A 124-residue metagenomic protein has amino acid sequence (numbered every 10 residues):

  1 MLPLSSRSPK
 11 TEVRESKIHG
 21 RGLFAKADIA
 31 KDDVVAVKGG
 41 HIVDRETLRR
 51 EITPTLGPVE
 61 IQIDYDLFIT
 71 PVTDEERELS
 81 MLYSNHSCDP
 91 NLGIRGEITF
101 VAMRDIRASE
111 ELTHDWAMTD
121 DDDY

Functional and structural regions predicted by a protein language model:
M1-Y124: Conserved catalytic SET/PR domain of SAM-dependent protein methyltransferases, capturing the structural core that binds
